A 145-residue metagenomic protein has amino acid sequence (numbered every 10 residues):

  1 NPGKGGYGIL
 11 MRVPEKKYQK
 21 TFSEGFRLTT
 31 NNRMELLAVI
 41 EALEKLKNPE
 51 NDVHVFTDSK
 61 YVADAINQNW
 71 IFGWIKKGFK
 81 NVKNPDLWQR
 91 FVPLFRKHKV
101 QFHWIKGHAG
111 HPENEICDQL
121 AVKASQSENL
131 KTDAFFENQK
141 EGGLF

Functional and structural regions predicted by a protein language model:
N1, I40-I116, L120, S125 (+1 more regions): RNase H catalytic domain
N1-L37, E41-N51, Q119, K123 (+2 more regions): RNase H-like nuclease fold core
